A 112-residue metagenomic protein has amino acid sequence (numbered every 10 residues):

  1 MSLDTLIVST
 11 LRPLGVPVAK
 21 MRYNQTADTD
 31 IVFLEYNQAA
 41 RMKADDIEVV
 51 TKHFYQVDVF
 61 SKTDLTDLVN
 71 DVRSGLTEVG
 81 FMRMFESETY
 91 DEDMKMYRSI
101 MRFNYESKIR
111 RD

Functional and structural regions predicted by a protein language model:
M1-F54, F60-D112: Long, contiguous binding/interaction regions
